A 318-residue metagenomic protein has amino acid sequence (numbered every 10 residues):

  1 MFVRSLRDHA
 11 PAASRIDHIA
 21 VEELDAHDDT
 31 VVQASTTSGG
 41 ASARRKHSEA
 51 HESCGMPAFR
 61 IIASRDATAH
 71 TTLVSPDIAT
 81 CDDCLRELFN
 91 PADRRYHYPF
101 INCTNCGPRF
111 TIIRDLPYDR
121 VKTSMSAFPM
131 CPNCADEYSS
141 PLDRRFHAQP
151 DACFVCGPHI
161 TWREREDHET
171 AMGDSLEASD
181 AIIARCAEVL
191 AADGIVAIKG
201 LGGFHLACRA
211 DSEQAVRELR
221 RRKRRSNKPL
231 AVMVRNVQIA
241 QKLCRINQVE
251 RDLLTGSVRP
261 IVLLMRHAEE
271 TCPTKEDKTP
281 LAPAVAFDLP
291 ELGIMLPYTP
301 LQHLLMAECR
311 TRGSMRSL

Functional and structural regions predicted by a protein language model:
M1-V32, T36-P150, F154, P158-T161: Intrinsically disordered, low-complexity, mixed-charge
E22-D29, S53-T71, P76, Q241-N247 (+5 more regions): His/Asp/Glu-rich metal-coordinating catalytic cores of metallo-dependent phosphodiesterases/hydrolases acting on
C84, A197-I198, A207-D211: N-terminal amphipathic, basic-rich helices that act as targeting or association modules
C156-A192, D288: N- or domain-start disorder-to-order transition segments that initiate the globular core
L190-F204: Glycine-rich N-terminal segment of FAD-binding domains in flavoprotein oxidoreductases, spanning the beta-loop-helix
G203-A268, E276-P280, L289: A phosphate-binding glycine/aspartate-rich beta-alpha loop in the early core of alpha/beta enzymes
L292-L318: Active-site beta-loop-alpha substructure in enzyme catalytic cores, prototypically the cysteine-centered nucleophile
